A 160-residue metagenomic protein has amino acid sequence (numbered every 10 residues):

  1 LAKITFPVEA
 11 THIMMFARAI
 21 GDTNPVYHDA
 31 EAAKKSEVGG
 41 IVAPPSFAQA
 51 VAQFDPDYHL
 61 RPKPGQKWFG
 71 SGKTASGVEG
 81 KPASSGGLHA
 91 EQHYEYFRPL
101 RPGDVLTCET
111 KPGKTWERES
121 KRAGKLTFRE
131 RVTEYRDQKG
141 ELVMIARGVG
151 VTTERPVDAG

Functional and structural regions predicted by a protein language model:
L1, E91-G160: HotDog/MaoC-like acyl-thioester-processing domains
L1-E91, V157-G160: Hot-dog-fold acyl-thioester-processing enzymes
